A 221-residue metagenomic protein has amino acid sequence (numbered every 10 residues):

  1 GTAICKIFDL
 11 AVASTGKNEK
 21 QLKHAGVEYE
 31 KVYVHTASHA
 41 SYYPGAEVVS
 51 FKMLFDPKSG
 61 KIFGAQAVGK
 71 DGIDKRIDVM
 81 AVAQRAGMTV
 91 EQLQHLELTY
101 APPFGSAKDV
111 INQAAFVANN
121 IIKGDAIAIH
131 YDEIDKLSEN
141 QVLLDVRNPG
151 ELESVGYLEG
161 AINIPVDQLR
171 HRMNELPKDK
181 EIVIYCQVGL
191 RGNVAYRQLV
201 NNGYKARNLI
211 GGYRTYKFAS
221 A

Functional and structural regions predicted by a protein language model:
G1-D71, S106, V110-K136: Mid-to-C-terminal Rossmann-like scaffold of FAD/NAD(P)H-dependent oxidoreductases
S14, I62, R85, Q187-L190 (+1 more regions): Short glycine/serine/threonine-biased micro-segments
G16-Q21, D78, R147, Q168 (+1 more regions): Short Gly/charged-rich anion-binding patches and loops
K23, Q84, V200: Anion (oxyanion) recognition and catalysis
V27, R85-T89, L98: Generic secondary-structure signature for well-ordered alpha-helical cores
K58, R147-P149: Anionic group-transfer/hydrolysis microenvironments
D71-V90: A short, polar/charged loop-to-alpha-helix boundary motif
E91-P102, S106-D132, L137-V142, P149-V183 (+1 more regions): Rhodanese-like catalytic fold shared by cysteine-dependent sulfurtransferases and DSP/PTP-type phosphatases
